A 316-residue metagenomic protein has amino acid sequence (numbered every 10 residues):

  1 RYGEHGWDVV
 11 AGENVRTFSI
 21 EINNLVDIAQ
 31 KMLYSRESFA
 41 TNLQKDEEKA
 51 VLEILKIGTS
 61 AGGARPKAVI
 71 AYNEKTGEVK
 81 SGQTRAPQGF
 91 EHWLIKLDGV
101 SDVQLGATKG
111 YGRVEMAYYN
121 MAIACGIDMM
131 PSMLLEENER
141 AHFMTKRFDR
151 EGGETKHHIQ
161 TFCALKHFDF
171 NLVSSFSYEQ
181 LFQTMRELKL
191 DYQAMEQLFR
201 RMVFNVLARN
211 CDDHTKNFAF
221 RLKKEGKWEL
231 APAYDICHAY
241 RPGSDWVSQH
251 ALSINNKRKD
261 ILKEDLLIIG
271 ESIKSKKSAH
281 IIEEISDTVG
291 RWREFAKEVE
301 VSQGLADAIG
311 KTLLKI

Functional and structural regions predicted by a protein language model:
R1-T215, A219-I316: Phosphate/dinucleotide-binding and metal-coordinating scaffold of catalytic cores in nucleotide-dependent enzymes
